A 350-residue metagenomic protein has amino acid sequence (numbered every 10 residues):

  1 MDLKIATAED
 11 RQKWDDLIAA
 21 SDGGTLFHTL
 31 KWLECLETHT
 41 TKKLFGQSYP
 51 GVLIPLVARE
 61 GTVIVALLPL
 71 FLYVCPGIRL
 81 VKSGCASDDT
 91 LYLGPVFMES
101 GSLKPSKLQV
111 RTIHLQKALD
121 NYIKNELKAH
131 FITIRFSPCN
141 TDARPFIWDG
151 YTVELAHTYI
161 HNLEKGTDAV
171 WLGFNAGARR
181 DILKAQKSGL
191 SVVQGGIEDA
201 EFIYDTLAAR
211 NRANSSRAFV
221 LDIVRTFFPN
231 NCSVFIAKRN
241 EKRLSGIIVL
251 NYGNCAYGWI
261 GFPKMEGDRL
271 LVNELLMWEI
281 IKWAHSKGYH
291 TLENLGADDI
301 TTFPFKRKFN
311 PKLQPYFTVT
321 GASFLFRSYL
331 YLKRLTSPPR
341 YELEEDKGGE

Functional and structural regions predicted by a protein language model:
D2-I78, S137-R269: A conserved beta-strand-loop-helix scaffold within acyl/acetyltransferase catalytic domains
D22-T25, N211, A284, F309-L313: A generic secondary-structure signal for well-formed alpha-helical elements
H28-K31, K82, L91-V96, N121 (+8 more regions): Glycine-rich loops and low-complexity Gly/Arg-rich segments that provide flexible linkers or classic glycine-based
E34-E37, F97-L103, L163-D168, S188-Q194 (+6 more regions): Short C-terminal domain-edge/linker segments immediately following a structured domain
L44-G51, V96-S100, K107-I113, L172-D181 (+8 more regions): Noncatalytic linker/hinge segments flanking ATPase motor cores
L72, C139, I147-A169, K287-E350: Active-site/acyl-donor-binding loops of N-acyltransferases
P76-Y151, C255-P311: Acyl-donor binding region in acyl/amide transferases
